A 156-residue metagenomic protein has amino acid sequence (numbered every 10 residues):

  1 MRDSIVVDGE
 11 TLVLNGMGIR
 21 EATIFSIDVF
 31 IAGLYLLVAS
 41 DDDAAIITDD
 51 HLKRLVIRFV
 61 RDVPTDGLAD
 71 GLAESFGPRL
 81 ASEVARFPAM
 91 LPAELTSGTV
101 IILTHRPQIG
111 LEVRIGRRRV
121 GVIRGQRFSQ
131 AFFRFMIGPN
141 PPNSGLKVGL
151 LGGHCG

Functional and structural regions predicted by a protein language model:
M1-G156: Terminal leader/tail segments of proteins
